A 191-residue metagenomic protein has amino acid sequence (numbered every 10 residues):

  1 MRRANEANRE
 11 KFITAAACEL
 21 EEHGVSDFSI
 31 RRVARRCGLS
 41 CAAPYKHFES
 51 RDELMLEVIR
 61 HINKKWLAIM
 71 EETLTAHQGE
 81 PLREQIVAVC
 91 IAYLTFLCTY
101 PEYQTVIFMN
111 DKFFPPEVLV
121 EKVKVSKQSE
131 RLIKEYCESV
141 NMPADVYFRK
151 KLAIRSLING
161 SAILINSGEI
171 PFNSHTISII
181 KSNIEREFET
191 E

Functional and structural regions predicted by a protein language model:
M1-H23, R31-R32, R36, E53: Basic, helix-initiating cap at the start of DNA-binding domains
L20, S29-I30, R51-I62, Q104: Amphipathic alpha-helical segments enriched in hydrophobic/aromatic and basic residues that form the DNA-contacting
G38-F48: Short hydrophobic/aromatic patch on the recognition helix
E57, E72-T99, A144, I154: Hydrophobic alpha-helical connector segments
R60-I86, S126-S129, K134-E135: Amphipathic alpha-helical linker/stalk segments
M70-E71, F114-N141, F148-L152, I180-F188: Amphipathic alpha-helical packing segments from all-alpha helical-bundle domains
T95-L132, I163: Short secondary-structure transition hinges
T105, M109, Y136-I184: Hydrophobic/aromatic-rich alpha-helical bundle segments in the mid-to-C-terminal region
